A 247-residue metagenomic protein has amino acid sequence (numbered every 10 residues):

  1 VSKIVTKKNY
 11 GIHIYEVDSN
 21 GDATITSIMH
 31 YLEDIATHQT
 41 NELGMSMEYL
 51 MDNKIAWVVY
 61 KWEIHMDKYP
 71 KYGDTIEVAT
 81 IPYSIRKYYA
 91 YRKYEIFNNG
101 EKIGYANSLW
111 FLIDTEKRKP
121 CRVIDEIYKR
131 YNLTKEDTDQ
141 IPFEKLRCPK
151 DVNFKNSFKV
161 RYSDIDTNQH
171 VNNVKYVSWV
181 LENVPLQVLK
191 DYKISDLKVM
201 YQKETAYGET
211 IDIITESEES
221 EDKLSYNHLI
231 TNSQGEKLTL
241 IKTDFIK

Functional and structural regions predicted by a protein language model:
V1-V59, Y105-N107, D114-K193: Hot-dog-fold acyl-thioester-processing enzymes
S2-K8, E63-D67, K71-E144, C148 (+2 more regions): HotDog/MaoC-like acyl-thioester-processing domains
K54-Y69, Y192-A206: Small beta-barrel nucleic-acid-binding modules, principally OB-folds
F158-K242: Acidic/His-leaning functional-site neighborhoods
